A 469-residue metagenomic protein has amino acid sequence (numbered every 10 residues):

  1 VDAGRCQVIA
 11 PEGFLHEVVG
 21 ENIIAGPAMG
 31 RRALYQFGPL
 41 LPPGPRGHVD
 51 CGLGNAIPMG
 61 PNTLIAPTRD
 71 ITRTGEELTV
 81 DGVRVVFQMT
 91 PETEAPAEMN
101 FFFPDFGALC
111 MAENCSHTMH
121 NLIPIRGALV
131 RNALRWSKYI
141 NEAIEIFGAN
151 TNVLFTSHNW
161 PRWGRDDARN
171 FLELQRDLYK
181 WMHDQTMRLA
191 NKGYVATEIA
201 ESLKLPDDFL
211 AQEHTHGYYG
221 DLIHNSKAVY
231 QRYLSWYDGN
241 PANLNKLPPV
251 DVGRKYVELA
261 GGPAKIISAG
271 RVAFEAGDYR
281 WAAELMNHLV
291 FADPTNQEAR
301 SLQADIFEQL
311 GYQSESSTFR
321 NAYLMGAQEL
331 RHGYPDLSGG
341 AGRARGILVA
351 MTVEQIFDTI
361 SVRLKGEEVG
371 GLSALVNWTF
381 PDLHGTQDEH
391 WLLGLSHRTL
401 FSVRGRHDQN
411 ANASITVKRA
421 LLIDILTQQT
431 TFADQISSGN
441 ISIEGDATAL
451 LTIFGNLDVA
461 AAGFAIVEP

Functional and structural regions predicted by a protein language model:
V1, I9-E12, T90, L109-A112 (+1 more regions): Active-site neighborhood of phospho(di)ester-bond hydrolases with catalytic His/Asp-centered motifs
V1-P67, I71-R73: Active-site HxH/HxHxD metal-binding segment of metal-dependent hydrolases
V8, I71, F101, E113 (+4 more regions): Divalent metal-coordination and catalytic microenvironments
C51, A56-N121, R126-L134: Catalytic core of the metallo-beta-lactamase
T118, L134-G239, L302, I306-Q309: Divalent-metal (often Zn2+) His-rich catalytic cores of metallo-beta-lactamase-fold enzymes
V252-L285: Alpha-helical segment of the N-proximal tetratricopeptide repeat
A269, D278-E284, F291, T295 (+1 more regions): Feature captures hydrophobic
